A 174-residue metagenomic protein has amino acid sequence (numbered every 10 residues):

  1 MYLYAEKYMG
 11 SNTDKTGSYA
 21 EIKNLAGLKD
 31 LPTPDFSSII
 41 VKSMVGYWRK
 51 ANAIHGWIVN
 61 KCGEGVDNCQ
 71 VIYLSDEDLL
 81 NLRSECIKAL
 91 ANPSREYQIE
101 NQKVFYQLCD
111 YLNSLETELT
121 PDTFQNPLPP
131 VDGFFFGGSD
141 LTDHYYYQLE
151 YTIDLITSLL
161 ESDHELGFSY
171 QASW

Functional and structural regions predicted by a protein language model:
M1-W174: Acidic (Asp/Glu-rich) sequence patches and key acidic residues that form negatively charged surfaces used
